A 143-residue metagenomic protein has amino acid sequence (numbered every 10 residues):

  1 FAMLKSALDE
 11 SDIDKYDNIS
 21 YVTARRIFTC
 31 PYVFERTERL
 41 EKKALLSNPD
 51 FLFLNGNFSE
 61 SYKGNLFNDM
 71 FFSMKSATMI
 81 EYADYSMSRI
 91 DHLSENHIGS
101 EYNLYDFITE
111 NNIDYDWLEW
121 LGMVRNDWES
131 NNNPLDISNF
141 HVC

Functional and structural regions predicted by a protein language model:
F1-C143: ER/Golgi luminal nucleotide-sugar-dependent glycosyltransferases, focusing on the catalytic module
